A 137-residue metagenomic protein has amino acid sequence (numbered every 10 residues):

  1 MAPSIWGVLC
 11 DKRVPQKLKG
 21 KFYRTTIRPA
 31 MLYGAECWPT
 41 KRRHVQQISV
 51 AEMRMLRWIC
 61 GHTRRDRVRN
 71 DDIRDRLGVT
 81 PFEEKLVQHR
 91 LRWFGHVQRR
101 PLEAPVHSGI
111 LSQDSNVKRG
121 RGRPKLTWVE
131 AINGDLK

Functional and structural regions predicted by a protein language model:
M1-K137: Short linear motifs embedded in intrinsically disordered, charge-biased segments
